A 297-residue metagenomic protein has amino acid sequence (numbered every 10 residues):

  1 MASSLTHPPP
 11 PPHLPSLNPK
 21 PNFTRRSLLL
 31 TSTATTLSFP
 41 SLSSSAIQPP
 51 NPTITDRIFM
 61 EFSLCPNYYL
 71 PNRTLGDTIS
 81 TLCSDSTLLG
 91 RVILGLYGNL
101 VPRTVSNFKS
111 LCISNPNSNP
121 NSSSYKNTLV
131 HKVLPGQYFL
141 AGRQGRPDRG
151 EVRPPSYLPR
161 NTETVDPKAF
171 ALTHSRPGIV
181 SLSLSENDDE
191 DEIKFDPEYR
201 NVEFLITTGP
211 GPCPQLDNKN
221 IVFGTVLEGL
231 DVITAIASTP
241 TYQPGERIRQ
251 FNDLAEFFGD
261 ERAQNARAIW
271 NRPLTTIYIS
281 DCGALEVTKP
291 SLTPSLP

Functional and structural regions predicted by a protein language model:
A2-P297: Cyclophilin-like peptidyl-prolyl cis-trans isomerases
